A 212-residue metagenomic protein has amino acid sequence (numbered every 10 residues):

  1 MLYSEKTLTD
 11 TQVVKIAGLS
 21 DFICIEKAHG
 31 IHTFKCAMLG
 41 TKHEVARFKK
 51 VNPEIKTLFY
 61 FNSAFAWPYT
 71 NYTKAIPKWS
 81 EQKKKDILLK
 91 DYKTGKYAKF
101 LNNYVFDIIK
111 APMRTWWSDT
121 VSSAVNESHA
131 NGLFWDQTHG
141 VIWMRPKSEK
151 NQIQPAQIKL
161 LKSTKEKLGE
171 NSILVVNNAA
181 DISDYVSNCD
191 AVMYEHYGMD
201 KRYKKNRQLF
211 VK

Functional and structural regions predicted by a protein language model:
M1-K212: Glycan-processing catalytic domains of CAZymes
